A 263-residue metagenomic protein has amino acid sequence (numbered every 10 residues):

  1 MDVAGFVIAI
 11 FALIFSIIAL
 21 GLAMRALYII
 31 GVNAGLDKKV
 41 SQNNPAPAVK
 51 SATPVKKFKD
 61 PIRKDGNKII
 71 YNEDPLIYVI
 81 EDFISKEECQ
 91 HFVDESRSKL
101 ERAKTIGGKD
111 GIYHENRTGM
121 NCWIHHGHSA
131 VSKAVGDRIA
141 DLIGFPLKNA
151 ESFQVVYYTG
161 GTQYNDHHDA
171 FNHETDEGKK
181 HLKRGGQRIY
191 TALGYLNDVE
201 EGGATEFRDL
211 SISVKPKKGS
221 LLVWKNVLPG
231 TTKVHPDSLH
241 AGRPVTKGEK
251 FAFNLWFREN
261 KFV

Functional and structural regions predicted by a protein language model:
D2-V223, V227-V263: Fe(II)/2-oxoglutarate oxygenase catalytic core
